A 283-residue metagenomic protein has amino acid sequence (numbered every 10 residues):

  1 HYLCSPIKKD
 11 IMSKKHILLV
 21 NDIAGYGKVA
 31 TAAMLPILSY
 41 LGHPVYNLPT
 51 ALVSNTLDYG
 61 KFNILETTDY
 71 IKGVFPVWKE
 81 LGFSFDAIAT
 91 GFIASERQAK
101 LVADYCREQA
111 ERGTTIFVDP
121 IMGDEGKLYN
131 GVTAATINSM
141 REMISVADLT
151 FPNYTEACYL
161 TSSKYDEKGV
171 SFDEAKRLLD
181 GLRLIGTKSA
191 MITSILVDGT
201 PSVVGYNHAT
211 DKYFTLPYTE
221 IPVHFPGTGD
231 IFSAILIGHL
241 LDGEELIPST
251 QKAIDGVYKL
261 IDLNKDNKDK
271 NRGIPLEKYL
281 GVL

Functional and structural regions predicted by a protein language model:
Y2, P6-K8: Short, positively charged and aromatic/hydrophobic N-terminal segments
S13-V118, M122-N130, K278-V282: Conserved N-terminal subdomain of the carbohydrate kinase-like
G25, Y213-P226: Short pre-catalytic strand/loop immediately N-terminal to key active-site residues, enriched for Gly-Thr
G131-Y213: Conserved phosphate/ATP/ADP-binding segment of small-molecule kinases
Y159, V223-L246, T250: Short, small-residue alpha-helix embedded
K164-E174, L240-Q251: Short, charged, surface-exposed loops that flank catalytic or proteolytic processing sites
I247-L283: Charged C-terminal helix
